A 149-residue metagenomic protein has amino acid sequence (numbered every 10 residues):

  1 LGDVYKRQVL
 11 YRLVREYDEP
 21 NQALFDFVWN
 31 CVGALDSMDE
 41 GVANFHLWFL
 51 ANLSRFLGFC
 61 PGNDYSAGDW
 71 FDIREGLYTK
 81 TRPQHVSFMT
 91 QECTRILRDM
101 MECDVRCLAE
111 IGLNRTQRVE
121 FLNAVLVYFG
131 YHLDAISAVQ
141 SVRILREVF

Functional and structural regions predicted by a protein language model:
D3-F149: Non-catalytic alpha-helical scaffolds and adjoining flexible linkers that form interface surfaces for assembly
